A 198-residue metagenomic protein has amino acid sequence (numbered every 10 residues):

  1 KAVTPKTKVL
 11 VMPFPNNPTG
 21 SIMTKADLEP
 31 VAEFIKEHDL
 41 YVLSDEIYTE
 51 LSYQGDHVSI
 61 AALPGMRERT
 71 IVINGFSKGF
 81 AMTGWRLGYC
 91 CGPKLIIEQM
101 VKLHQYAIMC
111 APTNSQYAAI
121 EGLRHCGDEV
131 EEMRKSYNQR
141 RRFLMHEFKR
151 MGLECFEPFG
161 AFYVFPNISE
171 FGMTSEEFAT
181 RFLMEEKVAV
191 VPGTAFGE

Functional and structural regions predicted by a protein language model:
K1-E198: PLP-dependent class I/II
